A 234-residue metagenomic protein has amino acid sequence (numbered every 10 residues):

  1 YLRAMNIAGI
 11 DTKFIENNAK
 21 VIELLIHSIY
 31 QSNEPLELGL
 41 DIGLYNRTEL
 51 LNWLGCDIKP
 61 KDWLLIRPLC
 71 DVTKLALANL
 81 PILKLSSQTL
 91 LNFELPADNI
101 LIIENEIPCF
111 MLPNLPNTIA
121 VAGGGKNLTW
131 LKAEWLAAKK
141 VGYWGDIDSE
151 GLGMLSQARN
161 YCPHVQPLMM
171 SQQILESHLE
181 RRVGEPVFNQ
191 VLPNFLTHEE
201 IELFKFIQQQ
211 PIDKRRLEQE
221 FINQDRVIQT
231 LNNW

Functional and structural regions predicted by a protein language model:
Y1-K140, E150, Q157-N160, Q166 (+1 more regions): Nucleic-acid enzyme cleavage-core boundary/entry regions
D146: Catalytic palm subdomain of template-directed nucleic-acid polymerases, centered on the conserved carboxylate motif
